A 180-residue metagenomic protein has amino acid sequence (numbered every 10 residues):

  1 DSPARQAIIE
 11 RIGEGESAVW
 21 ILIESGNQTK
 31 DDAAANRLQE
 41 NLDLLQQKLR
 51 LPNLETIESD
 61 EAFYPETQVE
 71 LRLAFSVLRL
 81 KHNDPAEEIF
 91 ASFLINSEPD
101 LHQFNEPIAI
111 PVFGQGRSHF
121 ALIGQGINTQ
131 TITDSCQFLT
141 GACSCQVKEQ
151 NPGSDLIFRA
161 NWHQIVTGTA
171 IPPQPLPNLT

Functional and structural regions predicted by a protein language model:
D1-T180: Non-globular targeting/processing and membrane-anchoring segments
